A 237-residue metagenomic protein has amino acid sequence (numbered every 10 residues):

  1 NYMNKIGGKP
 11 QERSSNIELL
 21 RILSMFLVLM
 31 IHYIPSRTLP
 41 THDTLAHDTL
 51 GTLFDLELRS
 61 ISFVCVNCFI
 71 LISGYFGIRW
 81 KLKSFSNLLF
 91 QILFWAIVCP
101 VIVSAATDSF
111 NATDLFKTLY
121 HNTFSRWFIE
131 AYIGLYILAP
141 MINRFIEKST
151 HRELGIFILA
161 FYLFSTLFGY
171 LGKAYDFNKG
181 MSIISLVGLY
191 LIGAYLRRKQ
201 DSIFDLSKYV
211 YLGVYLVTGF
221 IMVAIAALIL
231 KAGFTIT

Functional and structural regions predicted by a protein language model:
N1-F161: Membrane-cytosol interface segments of multi-pass membrane proteins, especially ER/Golgi lipid-handling enzymes
I6, F168-G169, I184, S202-T237: Alpha-helical transmembrane segments and terminal signal-anchor/GPI-anchor hydrophobic tails, characterized by long
L20, F63, I70, I92 (+5 more regions): Small-residue packing motifs within transmembrane alpha-helices
L23-M30, W95-V98, F157-T166, S185-L186 (+1 more regions): Alpha-helical transmembrane segments of multi-pass integral membrane proteins
F63-R79, F128-N143, L171-F204, T237: Specific transmembrane alpha-helix
V98-I102, A106, L138, I142 (+6 more regions): Alpha-helical membrane-inserting segments
T118-T123, F168-G180, K231-F234: Membrane-interface helix caps and helix-loop-helix hairpins in membrane proteins
N122-R126, H151-G155, L186-R198, T218-I229: Alpha-helical membrane-embedding segments and immediately adjacent membrane-interface amphipathic helices
